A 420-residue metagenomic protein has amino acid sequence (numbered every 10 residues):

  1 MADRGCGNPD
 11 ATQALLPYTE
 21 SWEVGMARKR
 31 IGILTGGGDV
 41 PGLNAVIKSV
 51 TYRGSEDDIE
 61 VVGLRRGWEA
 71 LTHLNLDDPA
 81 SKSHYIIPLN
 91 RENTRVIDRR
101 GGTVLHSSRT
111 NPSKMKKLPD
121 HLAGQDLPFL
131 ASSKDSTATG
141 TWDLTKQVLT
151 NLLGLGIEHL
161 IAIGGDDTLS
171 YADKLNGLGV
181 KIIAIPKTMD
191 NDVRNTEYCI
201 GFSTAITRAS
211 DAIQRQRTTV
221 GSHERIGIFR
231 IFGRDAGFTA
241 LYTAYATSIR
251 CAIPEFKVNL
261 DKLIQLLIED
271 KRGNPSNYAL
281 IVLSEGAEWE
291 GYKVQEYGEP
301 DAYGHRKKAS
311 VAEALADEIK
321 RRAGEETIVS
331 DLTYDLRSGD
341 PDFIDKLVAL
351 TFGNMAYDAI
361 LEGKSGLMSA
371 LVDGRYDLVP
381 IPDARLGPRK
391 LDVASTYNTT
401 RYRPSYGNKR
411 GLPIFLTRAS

Functional and structural regions predicted by a protein language model:
C6-G25: Short, Lys/Arg-enriched N-terminal segments with co-localized hydrophobic residues within the first ~10-30 amino acids
L34-N44, F232, D345: Short, glycine-rich nucleotide/cofactor-binding loops
L34-T35, L64-R65, I97, H106-S107 (+7 more regions): Short beta-strand segments
G54, I59-G154: Glycine-rich nucleotide/cofactor/substrate-binding loop typically near the N-terminus or early in the first domain
D58-R65, N176-C199, A252-N259: Short, acidic/small-residue loops that bind anionic groups at enzyme active sites
L118, T139-W142, K146, N151-L155 (+4 more regions): Accessory alpha-helical/coil subdomains and C-terminal extensions that flank or cap enzyme catalytic cores
Y303-S420: C-terminal non-catalytic interaction/assembly regions of soluble proteins
